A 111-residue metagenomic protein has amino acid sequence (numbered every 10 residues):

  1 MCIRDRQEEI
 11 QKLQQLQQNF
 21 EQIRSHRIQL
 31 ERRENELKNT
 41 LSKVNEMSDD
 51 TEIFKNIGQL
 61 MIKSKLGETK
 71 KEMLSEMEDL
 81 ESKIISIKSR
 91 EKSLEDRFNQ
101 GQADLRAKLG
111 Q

Functional and structural regions predicted by a protein language model:
M1-D5: Conserved small/polar residues in nucleotide/adenosyl-binding loops
E9, L13-L30, E34-L37, V44 (+2 more regions): Amphipathic alpha-helical coiled-coil segments
K43-E68: Short coil/loop "hinge" linkers that interrupt or connect long alpha-helical coiled-coils or helical hairpins
